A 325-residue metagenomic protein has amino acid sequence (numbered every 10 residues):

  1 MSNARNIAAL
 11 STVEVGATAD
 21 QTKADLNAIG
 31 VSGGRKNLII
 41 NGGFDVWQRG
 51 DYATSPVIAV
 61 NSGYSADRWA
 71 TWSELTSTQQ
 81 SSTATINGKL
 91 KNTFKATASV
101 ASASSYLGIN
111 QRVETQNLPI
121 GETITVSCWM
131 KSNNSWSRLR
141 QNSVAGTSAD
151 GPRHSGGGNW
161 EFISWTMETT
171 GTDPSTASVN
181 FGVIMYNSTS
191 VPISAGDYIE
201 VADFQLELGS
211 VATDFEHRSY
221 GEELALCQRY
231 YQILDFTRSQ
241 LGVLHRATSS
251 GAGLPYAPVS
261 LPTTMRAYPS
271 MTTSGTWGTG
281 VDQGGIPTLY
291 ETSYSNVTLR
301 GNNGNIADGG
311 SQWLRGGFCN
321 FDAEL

Functional and structural regions predicted by a protein language model:
N3-I7, V13-G16, D20-L325: Extracellular and organelle-lumenal recognition/adhesion modules and their flexible linkers in secreted
